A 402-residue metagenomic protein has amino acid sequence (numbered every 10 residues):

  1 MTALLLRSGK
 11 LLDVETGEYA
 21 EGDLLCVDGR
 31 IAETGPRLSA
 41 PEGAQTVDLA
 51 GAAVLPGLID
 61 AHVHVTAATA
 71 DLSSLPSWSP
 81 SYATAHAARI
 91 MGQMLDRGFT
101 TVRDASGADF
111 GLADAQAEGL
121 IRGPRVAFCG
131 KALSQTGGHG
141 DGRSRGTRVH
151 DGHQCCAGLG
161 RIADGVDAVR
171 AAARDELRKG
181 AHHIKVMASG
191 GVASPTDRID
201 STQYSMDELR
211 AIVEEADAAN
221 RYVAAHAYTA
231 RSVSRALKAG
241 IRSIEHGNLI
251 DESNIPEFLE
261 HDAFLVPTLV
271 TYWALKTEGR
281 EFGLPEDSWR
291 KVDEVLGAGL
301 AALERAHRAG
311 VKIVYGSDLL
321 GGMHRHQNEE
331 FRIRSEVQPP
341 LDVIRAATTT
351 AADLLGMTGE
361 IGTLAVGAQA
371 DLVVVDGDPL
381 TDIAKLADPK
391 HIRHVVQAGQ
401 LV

Functional and structural regions predicted by a protein language model:
M1-L5, L11-L55: Histidine-rich, glycine-flanked metal-binding segment
S8, A52, H62-T66, H226 (+1 more regions): Histidine-centered divalent metal-coordination motifs
A52-E118, Q135-R143, D207, R231 (+1 more regions): Metal-associated gating/positioning segment near the N- to mid-region
T69-L72, S194-P195, V233-A239, T271-L284 (+3 more regions): Histidine/acidic-residue-rich catalytic or RNA/ligand-binding cores of hydrolases and nuclease-related proteins
L72-A85, G152-A171, Y222-A224: Active-site mouth loops of central-metabolism enzymes
R148-G152, F264, T268, Y272-K291: Active-site loop ensemble at the mouth of alpha/beta enzyme cores that anchors a bound cofactor
A168-L265, E281-F282, V292-I313, G359: Histidine/acidic residue-rich metal-binding segments in metalloenzymes
A218, G283-D287, V295-P379: His/Asp/Glu-enriched, well-ordered alpha-helical/loop segment that forms or immediately abuts the divalent-metal
